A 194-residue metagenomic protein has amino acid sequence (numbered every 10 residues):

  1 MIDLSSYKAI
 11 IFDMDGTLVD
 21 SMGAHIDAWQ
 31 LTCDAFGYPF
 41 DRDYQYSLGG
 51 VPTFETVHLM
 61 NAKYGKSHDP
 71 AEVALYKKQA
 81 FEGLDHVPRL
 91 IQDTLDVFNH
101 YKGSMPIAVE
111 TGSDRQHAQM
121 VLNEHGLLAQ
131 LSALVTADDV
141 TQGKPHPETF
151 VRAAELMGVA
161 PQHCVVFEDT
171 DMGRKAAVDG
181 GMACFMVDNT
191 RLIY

Functional and structural regions predicted by a protein language model:
M1-K8, N99, D114-Y194: Asp-based, Mg2+/Mn2+-dependent phosphohydrolase catalytic module
M1-Y46, D179-G180, Y194: Active-site neighborhood of HAD-like aspartate-dependent phosphohydrolases
A24, L48, P52, Y76 (+4 more regions): Short beta->alpha linker loops
A28, T56, D93, H117-M120 (+1 more regions): Phosphate- and divalent-cation-binding pockets in alpha/beta enzyme and binding domains that engage nucleotide-derived
T32-C33, P52-K66, V121, A154: Helix-loop "lid/cap" segments that line or gate small-molecule binding pockets
P39, M60-D96: Metal-dependent phosphoesterase signature
G83-V109, R115, Q119: Short, acidic loop-to-helix structural element flanking the phosphoryl-transfer center in phosphate-processing enzymes
